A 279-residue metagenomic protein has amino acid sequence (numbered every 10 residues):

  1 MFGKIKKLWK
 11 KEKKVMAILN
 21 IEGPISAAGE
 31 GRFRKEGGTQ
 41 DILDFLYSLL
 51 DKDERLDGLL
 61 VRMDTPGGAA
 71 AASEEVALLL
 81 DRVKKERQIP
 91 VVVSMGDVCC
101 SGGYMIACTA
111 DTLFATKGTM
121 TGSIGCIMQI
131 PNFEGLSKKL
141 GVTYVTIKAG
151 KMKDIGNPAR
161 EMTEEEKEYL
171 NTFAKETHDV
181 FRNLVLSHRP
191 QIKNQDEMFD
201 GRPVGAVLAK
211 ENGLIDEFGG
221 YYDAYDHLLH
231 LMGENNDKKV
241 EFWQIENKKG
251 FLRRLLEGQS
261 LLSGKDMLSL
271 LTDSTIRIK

Functional and structural regions predicted by a protein language model:
M1-C100, M105-T116, I127-K279: N-terminal organellar transit peptides
M120: Short glycine/proline-centered loop/turn elements that form peptide/ligand docking sites
